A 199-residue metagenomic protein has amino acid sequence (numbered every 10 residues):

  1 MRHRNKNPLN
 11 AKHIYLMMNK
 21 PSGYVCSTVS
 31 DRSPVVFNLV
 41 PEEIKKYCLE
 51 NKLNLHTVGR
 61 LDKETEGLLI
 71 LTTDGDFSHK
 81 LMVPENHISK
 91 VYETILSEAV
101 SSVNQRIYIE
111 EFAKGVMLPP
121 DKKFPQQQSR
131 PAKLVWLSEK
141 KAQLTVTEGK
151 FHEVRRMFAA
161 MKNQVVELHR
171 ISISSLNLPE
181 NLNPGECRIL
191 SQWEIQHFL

Functional and structural regions predicted by a protein language model:
M1-L199: Basic, flexible Lys/Arg- and Gly-enriched helix-loop patches that mediate nucleic-acid binding at interfaces with rRNA
